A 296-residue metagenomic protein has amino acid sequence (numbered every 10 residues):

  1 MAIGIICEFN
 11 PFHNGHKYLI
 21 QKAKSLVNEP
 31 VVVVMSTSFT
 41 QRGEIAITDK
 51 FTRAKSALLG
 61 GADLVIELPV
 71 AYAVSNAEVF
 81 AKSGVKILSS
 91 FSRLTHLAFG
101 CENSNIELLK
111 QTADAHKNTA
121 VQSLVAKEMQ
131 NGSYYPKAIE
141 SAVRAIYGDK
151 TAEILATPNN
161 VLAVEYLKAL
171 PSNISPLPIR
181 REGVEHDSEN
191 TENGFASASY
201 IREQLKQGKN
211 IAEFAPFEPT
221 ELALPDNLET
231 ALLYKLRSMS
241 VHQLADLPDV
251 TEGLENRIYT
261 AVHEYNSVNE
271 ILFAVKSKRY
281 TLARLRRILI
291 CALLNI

Functional and structural regions predicted by a protein language model:
M1-R53: N-terminal catalytic cores of NTP/NDP-binding nucleotidyl/phosphoryl-transfer enzymes
I5-I6, V34-S36, I66-L68, L177-I179: Short beta-strands and strand-loop turn motifs
C7, T40-Q41, A57, A71-Y72 (+1 more regions): Short, contiguous strand/loop micro-motifs
Q21-K24, A54-L58, K168, R202: Class I S-adenosyl-L-methionine
E29, D63, L94-T95: Conserved acidic residues
K55-P69: A glycine-rich helix N-cap at a beta->alpha junction
L68-I296: Active-site cores that bind ATP or allylic diphosphates and position pyrophosphate for catalysis
